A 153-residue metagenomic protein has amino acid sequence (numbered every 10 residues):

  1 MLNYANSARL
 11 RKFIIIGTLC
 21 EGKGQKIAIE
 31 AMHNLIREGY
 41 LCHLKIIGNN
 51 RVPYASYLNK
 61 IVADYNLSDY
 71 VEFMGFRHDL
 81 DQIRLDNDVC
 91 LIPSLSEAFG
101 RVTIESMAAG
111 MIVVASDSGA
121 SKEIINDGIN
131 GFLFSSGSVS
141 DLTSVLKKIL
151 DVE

Functional and structural regions predicted by a protein language model:
R11-I15, C20-N34, S56, S140: A conserved mid-protein helix/loop that constitutes part of the nucleotide-sugar donor-binding site
I16, L41-Y57: Glycosyltransferase donor-sugar binding loop
S56-G75: Nucleotide-activated donor-binding/catalytic signature segment of Leloir-type glycosyltransferases, i.e., the conserved
F76, L95: Aromatic "clamp/platform" in nucleotide-sugar-dependent glycosyltransferases that forms part of the donor/acceptor
C90-P93, V113-V114: A short hydrophobic beta-strand element within the catalytic core of glycosyltransferases that build diverse glycans
G100-T103, S121: Short glycine/serine-rich donor-binding loops of glycosyltransferases
I112-A115, I125: Short hydrophobic beta-strand element within catalytic cores of glycosyltransferases and related nucleotide-activated
D127-G128, F132-V139, K147-E153: Conserved acidic donor-binding segment of nucleotide-sugar-dependent glycosyltransferases
